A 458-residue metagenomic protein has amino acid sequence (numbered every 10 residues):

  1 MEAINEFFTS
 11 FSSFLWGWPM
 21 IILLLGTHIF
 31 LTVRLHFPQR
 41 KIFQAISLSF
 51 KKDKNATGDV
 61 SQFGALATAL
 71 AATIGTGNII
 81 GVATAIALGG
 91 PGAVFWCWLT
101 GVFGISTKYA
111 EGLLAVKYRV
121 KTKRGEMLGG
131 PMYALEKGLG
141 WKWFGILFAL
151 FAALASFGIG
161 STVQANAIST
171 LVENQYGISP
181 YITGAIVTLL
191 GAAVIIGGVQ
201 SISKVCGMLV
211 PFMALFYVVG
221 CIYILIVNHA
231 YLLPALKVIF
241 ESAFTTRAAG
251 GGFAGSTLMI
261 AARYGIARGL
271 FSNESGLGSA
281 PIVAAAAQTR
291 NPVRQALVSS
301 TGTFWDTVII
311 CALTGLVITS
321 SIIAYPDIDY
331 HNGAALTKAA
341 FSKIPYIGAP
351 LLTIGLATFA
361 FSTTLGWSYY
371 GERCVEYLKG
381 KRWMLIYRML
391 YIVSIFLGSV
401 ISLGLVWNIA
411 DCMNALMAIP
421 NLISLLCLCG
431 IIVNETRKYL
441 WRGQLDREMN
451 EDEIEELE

Functional and structural regions predicted by a protein language model:
M1-T76, I86-A93, G104, F396 (+1 more regions): N-terminal alpha-helical transmembrane segments of multi-pass membrane transport and channel/translocase proteins
I4, L35-Q39, G77-V82, S156-I168 (+5 more regions): Transmembrane helix-loop junctions in multi-pass membrane proteins
I21-G26, S61-A69, W141-A155, A185-I186 (+4 more regions): Select transmembrane alpha-helical segments in multipass membrane proteins
L23-F30, R34-S47, N166-V172, S179-F240 (+2 more regions): Membrane-interface loop-to-helix entry segments
T27, L31-T32, T100-V194, I354-T364: Helix-loop-helix module between adjacent transmembrane segments
F37-S61, T84-I86, G90-V94, W98 (+5 more regions): Flexible loop linkers connecting adjacent transmembrane helices in multi-pass alpha-helical membrane transporters
A56-L88, L114-M132, E136-G138, L150-A153 (+2 more regions): Alpha-helical membrane segments and immediately flanking helix-loop junctions that form or couple to the substrate/ion
E111-Y118, G220-V238, T246, G250-F253 (+4 more regions): Extracellular/periplasmic helix-exit of transmembrane alpha-helices
